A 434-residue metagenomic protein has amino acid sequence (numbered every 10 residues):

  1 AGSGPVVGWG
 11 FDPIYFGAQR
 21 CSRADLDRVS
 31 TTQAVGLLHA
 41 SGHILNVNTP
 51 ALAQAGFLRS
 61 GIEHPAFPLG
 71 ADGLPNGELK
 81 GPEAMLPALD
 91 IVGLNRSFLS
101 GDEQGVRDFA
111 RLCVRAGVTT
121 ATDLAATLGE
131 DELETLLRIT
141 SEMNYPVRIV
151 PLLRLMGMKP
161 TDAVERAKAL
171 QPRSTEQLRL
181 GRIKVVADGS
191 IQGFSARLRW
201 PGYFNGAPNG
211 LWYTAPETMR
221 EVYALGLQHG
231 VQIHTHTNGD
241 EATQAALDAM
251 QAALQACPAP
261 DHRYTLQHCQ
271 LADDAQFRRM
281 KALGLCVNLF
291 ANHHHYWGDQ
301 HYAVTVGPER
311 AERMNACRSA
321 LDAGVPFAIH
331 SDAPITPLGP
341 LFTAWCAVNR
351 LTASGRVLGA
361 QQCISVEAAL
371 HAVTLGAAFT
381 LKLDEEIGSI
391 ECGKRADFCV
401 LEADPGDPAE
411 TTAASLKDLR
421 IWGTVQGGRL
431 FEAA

Functional and structural regions predicted by a protein language model:
A1-R166, V185, S190-L225, H229-N238 (+7 more regions): Divalent metal-binding segments
I139-M143, K168-L178, C257-A259, M280-G284: Acidic (Asp/Glu)-rich catalytic clusters
Q177-S195, L285-H295: Non-cysteine beta-strand/loop elements that form the S-adenosyl-L-methionine
A224-H234, E241-Y264, H268, D274 (+3 more regions): His/Asp/Glu-enriched, well-ordered alpha-helical/loop segment that forms or immediately abuts the divalent-metal
P405-A413: Short, Lys/Arg- and Gly-enriched loop/turn segments at beta-strand edges
